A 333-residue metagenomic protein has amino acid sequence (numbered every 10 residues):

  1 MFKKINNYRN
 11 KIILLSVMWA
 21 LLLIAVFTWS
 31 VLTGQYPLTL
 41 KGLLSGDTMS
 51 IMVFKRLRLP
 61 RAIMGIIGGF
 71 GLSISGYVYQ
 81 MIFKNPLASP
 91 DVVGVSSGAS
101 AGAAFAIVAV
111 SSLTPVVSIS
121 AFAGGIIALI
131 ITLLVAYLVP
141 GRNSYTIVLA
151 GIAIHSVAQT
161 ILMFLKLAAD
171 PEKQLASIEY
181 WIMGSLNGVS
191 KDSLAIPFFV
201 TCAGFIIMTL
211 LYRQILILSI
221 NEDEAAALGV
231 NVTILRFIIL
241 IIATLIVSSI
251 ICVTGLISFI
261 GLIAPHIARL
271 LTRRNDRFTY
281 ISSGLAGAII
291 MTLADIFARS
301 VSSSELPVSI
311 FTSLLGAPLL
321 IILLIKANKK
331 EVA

Functional and structural regions predicted by a protein language model:
M1-A333: Alpha-helical transmembrane segments in inner-membrane proteins
